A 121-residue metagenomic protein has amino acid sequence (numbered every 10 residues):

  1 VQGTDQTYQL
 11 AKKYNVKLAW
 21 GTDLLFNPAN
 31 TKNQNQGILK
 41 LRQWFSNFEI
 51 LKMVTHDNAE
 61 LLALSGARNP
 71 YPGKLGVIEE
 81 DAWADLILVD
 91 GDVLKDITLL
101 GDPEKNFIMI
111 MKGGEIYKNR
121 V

Functional and structural regions predicted by a protein language model:
Q2-G91: His/Asp/Glu-enriched, well-ordered alpha-helical/loop segment that forms or immediately abuts the divalent-metal
A67-N69, K74-V121: C-terminal cap of metal-dependent C-N hydrolases
